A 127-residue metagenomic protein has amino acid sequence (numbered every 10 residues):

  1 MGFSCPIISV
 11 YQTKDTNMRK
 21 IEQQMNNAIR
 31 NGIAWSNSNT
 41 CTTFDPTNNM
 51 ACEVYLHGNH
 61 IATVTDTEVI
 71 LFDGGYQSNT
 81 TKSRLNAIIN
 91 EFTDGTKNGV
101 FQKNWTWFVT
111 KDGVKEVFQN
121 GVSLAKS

Functional and structural regions predicted by a protein language model:
C5-S127: Terminal leader/tail segments of proteins
